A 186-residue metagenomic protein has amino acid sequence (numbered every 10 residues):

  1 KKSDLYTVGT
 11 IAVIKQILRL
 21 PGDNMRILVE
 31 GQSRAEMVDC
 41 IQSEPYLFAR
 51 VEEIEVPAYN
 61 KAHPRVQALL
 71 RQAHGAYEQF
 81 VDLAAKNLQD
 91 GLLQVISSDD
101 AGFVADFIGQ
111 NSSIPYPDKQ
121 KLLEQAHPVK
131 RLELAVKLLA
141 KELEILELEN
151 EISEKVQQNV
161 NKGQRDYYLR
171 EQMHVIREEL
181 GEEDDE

Functional and structural regions predicted by a protein language model:
K1-E186: N-terminal low-complexity, acidic/polar interaction/targeting segments
